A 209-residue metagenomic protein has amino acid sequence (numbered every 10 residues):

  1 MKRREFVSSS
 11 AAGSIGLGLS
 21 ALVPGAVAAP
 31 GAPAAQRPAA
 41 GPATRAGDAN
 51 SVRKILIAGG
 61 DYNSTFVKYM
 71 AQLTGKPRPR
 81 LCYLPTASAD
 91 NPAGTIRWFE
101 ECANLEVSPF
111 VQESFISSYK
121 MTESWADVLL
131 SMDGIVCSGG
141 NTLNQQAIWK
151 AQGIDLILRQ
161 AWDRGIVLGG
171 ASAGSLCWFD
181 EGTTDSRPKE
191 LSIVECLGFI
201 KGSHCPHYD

Functional and structural regions predicted by a protein language model:
E5-A29: N-terminal export signals
V7, G41-N144: Extended, subdomain-level signal for the structured scaffold at the beginning of enzyme domains
A11-S14, I57-A58, C137-S138, L168 (+1 more regions): Short glycine/serine/threonine-biased micro-segments
I15, A26, M121, D180-E181: Short Asp/Glu-rich motifs
L22-V52: C-terminal segment of N-terminal export signals and the immediately downstream linker at the start of the mature
S138-D209: Class I SAM-dependent methyltransferase SAM-binding "motif I" and its flanking Rossmann-like core
